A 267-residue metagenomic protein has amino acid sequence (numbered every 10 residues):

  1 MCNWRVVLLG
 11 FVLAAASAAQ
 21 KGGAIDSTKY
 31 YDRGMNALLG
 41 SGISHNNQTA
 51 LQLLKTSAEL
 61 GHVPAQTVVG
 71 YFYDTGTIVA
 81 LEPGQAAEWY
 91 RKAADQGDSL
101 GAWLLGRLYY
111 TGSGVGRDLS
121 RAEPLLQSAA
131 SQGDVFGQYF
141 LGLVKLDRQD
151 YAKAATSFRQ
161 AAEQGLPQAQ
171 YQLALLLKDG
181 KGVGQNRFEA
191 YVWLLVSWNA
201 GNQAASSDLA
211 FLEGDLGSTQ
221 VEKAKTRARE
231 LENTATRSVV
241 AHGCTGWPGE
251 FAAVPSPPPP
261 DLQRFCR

Functional and structural regions predicted by a protein language model:
L13-Q52, T67, V240-G243, A252-R267: N-terminal leader/linker segments that initiate helical-solenoid repeat arrays
I25-D26, Y30, L39-S41, N46 (+11 more regions): Short helix-capping/linker turns of helical repeat alpha-solenoids
K29-L39, I43, V68-T75, V79 (+6 more regions): Hydrophobic face of amphipathic alpha-helices that form TPR/SEL1-like repeat modules and related alpha-solenoid
N36, S57, F72, A93 (+8 more regions): TPR/TPR-like alpha-solenoid repeats
S99, L104-R107, T111, S120 (+1 more regions): Alpha-helical adaptor scaffolds
A204-R267: Terminal, low-structured helical/coil segments at or just beyond the last alpha-helical repeat
